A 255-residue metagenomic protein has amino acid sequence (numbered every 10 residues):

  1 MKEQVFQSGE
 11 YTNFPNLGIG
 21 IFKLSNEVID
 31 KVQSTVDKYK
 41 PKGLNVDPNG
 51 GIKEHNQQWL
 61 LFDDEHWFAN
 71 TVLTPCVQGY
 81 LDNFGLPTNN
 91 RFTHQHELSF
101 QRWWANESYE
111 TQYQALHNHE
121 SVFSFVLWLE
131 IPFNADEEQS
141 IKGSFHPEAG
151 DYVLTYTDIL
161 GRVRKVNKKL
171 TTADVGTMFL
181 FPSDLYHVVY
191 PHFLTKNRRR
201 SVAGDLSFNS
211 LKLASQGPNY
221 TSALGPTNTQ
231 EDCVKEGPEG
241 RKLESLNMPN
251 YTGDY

Functional and structural regions predicted by a protein language model:
M1-H94, R102-Q114, C233: Non-heme Fe(II)/2-oxoglutarate
G20, Q101, F123-F125, R200-G204: Hydrophobic residues positioned within well-ordered beta-strands of beta-sheet architectures
S25, S108, W128-E130, Y186 (+1 more regions): Solvent-exposed residues in well-ordered beta-strands and their adjoining turns, especially edge/terminal strands
D37-Y39, Q139-P147, G217-P226: Short intrinsically disordered coil segments
G85-L86, N134-E138, S215: Short, solvent-exposed secondary-structure capping/transition elements
Q101-L180, Y190: Catalytic core of non-heme Fe(II) oxygenases with the double-stranded beta-helix
L160-Y255: Catalytic core of Fe(II)/2-oxoglutarate
